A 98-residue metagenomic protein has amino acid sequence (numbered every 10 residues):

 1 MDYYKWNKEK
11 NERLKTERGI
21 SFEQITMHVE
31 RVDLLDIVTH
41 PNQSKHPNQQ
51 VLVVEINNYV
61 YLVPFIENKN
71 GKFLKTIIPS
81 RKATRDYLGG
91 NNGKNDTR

Functional and structural regions predicted by a protein language model:
M1-R98: Ribonuclease/tRNase effector modules and their secretory precursors
